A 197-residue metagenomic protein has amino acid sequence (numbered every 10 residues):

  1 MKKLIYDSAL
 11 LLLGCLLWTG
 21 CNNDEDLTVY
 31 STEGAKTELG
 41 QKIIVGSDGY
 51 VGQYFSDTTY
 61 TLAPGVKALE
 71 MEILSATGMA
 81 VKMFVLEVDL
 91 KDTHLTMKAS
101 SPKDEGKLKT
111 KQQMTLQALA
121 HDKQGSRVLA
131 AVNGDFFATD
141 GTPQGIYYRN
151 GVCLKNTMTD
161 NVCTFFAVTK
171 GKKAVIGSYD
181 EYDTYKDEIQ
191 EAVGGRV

Functional and structural regions predicted by a protein language model:
M1-A9: Bacterial N-terminal signal peptides that target proteins for export
L12-C15: Alpha-helical transmembrane segments
L17-G20: C-terminal motif of bacterial Sec signal peptides marking the signal peptidase cleavage site
N22-V197: Zymogen propeptides
